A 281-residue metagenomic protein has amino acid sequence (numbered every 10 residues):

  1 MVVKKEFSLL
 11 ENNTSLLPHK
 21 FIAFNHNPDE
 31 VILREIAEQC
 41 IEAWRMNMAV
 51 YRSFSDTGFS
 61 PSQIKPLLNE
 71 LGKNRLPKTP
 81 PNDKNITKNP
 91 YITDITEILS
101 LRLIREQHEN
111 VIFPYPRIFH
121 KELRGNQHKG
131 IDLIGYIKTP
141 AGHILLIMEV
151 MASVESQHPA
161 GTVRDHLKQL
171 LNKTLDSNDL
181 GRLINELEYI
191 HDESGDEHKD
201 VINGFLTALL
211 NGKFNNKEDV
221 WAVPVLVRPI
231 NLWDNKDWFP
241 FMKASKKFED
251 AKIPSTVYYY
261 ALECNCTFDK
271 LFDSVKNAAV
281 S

Functional and structural regions predicted by a protein language model:
K4-R102: Interdomain/boundary linker segments immediately adjacent to catalytic/signaling cores
F7-L17, K243-S281: Charge-rich, low-complexity intrinsically disordered segments
R105-F113, Y136-I144: Secondary-structure boundary elements
Q107-N126: A short acidic/basic microdomain associated with nuclease active sites
L133-G135, L145-A152: Conserved catalytic cores of phosphodiester-cleaving nucleases, focusing on short active-site segments
E155-D165, N235-P240: Active-site-adjacent loop/helix micro-motif of nuclease/hydrolase catalytic cores
P159-V227: Acidic, metal/cofactor-coordinating or nucleic-acid-engaging core segments within structured domains
D219-Y258: C-terminal structured domain segments
